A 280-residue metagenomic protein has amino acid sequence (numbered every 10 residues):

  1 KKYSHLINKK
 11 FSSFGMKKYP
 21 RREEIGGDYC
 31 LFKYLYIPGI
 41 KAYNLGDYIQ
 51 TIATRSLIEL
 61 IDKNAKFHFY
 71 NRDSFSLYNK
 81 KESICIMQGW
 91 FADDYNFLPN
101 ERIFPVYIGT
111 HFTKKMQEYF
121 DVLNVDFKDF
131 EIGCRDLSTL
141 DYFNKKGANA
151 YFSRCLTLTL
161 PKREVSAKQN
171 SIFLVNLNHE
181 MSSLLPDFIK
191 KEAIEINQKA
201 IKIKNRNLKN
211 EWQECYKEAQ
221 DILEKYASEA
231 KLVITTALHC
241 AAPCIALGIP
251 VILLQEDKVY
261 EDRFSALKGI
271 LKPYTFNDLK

Functional and structural regions predicted by a protein language model:
K1-K280: Active-site anion-handling motifs in enzyme catalytic cores
